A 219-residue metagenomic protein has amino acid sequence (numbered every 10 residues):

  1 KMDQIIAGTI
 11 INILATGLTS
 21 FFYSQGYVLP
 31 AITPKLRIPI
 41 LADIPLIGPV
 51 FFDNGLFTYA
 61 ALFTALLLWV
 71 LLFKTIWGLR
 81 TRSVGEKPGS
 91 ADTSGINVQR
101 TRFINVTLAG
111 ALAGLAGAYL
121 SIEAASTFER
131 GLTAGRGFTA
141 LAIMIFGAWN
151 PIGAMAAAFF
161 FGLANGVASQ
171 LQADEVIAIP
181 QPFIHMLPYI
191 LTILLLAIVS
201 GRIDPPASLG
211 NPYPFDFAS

Functional and structural regions predicted by a protein language model:
K1-T16, L66, F160, N165: Alpha-helical transmembrane segments within multi-pass membrane transporters and channels
Q4, A15-K74, E175-I184, G210-S219: Transmembrane helix-bundle core of multi-pass membrane transporters and related energy-transducing complexes
G8-S24, M144-P151: Hydrophobic alpha-helical membrane-insertion segments
T16-S20, T58-L71, A109-G117, A140-I143 (+2 more regions): Hydrophobic core segments of alpha-helical transmembrane domains in multi-pass membrane transport and ion-translocation
V50-F128, P151-I152, A156: Helix-loop-helix "hairpin" substructures at the membrane interface of multi-pass membrane proteins
E86, D92-T93, N97-R100, L171-S219: Cytosolic-side transmembrane-helix boundaries in multi-pass membrane proteins
A124-Y189: Transmembrane alpha-helical segments in multi-pass inner-membrane proteins
